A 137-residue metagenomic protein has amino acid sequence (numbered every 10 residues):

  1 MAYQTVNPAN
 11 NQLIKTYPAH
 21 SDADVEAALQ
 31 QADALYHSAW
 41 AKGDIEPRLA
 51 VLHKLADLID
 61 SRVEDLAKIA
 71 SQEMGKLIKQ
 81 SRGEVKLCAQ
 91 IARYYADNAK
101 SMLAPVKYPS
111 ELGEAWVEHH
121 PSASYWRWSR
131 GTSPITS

Functional and structural regions predicted by a protein language model:
M1-G113: N-terminal Rossmann-like NAD(P)+-binding subdomain of aldehyde/semialdehyde dehydrogenases
V106-S137: Conserved small-residue-rich beta-alpha loop and adjacent elements that most often cradle the phosphate/pyrophosphate
